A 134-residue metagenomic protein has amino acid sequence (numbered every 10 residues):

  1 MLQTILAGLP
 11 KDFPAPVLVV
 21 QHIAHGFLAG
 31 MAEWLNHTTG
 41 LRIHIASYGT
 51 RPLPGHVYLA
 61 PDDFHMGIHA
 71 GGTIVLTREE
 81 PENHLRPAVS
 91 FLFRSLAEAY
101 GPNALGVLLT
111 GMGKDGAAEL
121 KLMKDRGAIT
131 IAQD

Functional and structural regions predicted by a protein language model:
M1-D134: Conserved acid/base catalytic micro-environments in cytosolic active-site loops
